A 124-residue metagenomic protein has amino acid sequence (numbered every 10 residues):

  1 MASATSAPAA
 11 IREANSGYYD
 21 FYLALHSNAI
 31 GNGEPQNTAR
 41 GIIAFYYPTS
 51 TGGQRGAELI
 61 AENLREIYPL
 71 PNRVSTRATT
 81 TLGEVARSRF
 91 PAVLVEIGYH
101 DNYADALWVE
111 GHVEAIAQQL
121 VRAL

Functional and structural regions predicted by a protein language model:
M1-R55, E114: Catalytic-core regions of hydrolytic enzymes
A9, R55-L59, N63, G111 (+2 more regions): Extracytoplasmic/secreted proteins, especially bacterial periplasmic and envelope-associated proteins
G17, Y22-S27, G31, S75-L124: Active-site-adjacent mobile loop/cap segments within catalytic or ligand-binding domains
G52-A78: Active-site-adjacent substrate-binding region of metalloamidase/peptidase-like peptide-processing proteins
